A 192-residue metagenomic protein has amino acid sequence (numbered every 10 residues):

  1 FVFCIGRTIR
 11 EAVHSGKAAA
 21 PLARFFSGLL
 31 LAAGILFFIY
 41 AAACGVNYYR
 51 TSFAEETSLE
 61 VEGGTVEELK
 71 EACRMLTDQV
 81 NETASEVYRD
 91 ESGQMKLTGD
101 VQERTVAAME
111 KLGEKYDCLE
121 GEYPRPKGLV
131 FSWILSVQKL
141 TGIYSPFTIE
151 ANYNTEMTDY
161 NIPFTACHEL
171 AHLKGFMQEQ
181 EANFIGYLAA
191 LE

Functional and structural regions predicted by a protein language model:
V2-A32: Cytosolic-side transmembrane helix boundary signature
R7-A18, C44-S58: Perimembrane helix-loop junctions in membrane proteins
G28-A43: Hydrophobic membrane-insertion alpha-helices, especially the h-region of bacterial N-terminal signal peptides
Y49-E114: Membrane-interface segments at or immediately adjacent to transmembrane helices that form the boundary between
N81, S85, G175, Y187-L191: Sec-exported extracytoplasmic/periplasmic mature domains
E86-D159: Auxiliary, metal-adjacent structural segments of Zn-dependent hydrolase domains
T155-M157, G186-A189: A mature extracytoplasmic/lumenal domain signature
F164-F176, Q180-N183, Y187-L188: Active-site recognition of the HExxH zinc-binding catalytic motif
